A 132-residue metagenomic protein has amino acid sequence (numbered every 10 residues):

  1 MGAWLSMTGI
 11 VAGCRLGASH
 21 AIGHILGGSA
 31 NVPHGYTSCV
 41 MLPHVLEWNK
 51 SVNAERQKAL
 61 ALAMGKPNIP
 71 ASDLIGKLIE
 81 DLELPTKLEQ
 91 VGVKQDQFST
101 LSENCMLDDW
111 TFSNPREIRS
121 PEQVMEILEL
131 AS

Functional and structural regions predicted by a protein language model:
M1-L74: Active-site segments that bind and position negatively charged phosphate/pyrophosphate groups
K66-S132: C-terminal charged capping/lid subdomain of soluble metabolic enzymes
